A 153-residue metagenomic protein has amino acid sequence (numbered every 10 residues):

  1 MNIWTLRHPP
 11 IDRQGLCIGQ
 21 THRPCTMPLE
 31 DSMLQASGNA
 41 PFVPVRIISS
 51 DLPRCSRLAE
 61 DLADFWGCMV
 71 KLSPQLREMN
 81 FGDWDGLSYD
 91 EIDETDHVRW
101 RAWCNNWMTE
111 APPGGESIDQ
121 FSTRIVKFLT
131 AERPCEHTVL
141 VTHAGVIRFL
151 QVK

Functional and structural regions predicted by a protein language model:
N2-D61, P112-I125: Loop-to-helix element that buttresses phosphate recognition and phosphoryl-transfer chemistry
Q14, G82, W103, F149-K153: Residues that scaffold the ATP/ADP-binding catalytic core of kinase and kinase-like folds
Q35-R99: Phosphate-coordination/substrate-recognition cap region in phosphate-metabolizing enzymes
V43, T95, N106, P134-C135: Structured helix-beta-strand junction loops
S56, G67, T123-K153: Active-site-adjacent alpha-helix immediately C-terminal to a catalytic or transition-state-stabilizing loop
R77-M79, E110, I147: Short, catalytically relevant binding-site loops at active-site mouths
R99-D119: Short glycine/proline- and acidic residue-enriched helix-loop micro-motifs that form flexible lids or anion-recognition
